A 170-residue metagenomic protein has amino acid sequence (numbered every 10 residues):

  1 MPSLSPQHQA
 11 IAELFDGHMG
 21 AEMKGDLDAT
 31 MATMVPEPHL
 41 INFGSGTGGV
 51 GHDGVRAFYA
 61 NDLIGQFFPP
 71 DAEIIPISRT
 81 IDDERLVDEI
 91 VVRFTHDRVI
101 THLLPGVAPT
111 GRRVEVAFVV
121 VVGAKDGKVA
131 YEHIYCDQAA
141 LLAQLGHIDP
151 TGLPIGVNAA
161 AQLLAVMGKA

Functional and structural regions predicted by a protein language model:
M1-A170: C-terminal and inter-domain tail/linker signature
